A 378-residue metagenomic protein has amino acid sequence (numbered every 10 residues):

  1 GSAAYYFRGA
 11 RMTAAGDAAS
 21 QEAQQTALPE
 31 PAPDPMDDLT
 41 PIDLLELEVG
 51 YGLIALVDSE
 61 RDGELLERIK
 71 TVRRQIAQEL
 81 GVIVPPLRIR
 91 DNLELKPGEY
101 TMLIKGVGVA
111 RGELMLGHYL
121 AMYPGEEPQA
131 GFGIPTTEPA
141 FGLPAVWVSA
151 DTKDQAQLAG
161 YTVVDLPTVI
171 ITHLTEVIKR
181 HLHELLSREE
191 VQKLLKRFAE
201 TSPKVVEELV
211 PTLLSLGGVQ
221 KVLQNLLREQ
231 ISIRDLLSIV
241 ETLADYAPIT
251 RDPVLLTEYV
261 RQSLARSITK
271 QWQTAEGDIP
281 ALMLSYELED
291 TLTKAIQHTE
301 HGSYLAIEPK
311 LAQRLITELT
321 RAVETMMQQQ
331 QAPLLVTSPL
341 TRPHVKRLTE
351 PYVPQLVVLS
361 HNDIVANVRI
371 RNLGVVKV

Functional and structural regions predicted by a protein language model:
G1-G9: Alpha-helical membrane-embedded segments
G9-V378: Membrane-embedded alpha-helical signal segments
